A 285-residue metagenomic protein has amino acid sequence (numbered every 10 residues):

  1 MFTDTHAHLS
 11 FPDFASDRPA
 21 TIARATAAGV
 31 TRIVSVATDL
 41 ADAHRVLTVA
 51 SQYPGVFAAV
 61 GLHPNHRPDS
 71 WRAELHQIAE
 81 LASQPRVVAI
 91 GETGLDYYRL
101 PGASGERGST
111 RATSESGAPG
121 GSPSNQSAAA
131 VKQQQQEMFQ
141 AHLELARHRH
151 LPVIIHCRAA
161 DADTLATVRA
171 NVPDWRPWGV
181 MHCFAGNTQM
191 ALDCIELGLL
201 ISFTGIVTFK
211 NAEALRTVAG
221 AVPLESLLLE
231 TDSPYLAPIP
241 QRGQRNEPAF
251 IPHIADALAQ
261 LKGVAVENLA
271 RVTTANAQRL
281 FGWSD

Functional and structural regions predicted by a protein language model:
M1-D285: Mid-domain alpha/beta scaffold segments of enzyme catalytic cores
